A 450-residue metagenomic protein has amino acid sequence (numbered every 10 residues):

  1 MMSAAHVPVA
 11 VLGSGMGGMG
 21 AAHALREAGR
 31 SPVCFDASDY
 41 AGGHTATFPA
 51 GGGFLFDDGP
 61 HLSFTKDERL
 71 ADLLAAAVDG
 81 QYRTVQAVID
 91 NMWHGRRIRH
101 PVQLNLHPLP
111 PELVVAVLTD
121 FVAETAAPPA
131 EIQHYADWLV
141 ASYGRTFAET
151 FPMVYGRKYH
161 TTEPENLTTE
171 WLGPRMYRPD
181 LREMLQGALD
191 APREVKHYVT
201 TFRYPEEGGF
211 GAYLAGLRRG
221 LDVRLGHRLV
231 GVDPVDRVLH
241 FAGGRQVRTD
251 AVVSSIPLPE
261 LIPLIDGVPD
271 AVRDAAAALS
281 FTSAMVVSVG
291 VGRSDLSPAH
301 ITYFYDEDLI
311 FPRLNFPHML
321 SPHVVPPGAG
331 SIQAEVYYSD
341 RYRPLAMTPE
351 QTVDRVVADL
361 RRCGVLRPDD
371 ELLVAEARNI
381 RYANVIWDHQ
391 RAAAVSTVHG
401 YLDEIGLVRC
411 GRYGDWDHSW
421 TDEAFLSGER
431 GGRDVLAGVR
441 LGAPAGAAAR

Functional and structural regions predicted by a protein language model:
V7-C34: N-terminal Rossmann-like FAD-binding beta1-loop-alpha1 element of flavoenzymes
G17, Y40, P259: Conserved Rossmann-like nucleotide-cofactor binding loop
R26-P49: Glycine-rich FAD pyrophosphate-binding loop
T47, P101-V102, L314-R450: Conserved flavin/dinucleotide-binding core of flavoenzymes
G52-A127: Dinucleotide-binding Rossmann-like beta1-alpha1 core, especially the glycine-rich loop that anchors the ADP
R83, D222-G226, L373-E376, V408: General small-molecule cofactor/ligand-binding pocket signal
L106, E112-R237, R245-R248, S255: Active-site/ligand-binding neighborhood in enzyme catalytic cores
R228-A346, E350, R355-V365, G446-R450: Mid-domain catalytic core of redox enzymes that form a hydrophobic substrate pocket/lid adjacent to a catalytic redox
